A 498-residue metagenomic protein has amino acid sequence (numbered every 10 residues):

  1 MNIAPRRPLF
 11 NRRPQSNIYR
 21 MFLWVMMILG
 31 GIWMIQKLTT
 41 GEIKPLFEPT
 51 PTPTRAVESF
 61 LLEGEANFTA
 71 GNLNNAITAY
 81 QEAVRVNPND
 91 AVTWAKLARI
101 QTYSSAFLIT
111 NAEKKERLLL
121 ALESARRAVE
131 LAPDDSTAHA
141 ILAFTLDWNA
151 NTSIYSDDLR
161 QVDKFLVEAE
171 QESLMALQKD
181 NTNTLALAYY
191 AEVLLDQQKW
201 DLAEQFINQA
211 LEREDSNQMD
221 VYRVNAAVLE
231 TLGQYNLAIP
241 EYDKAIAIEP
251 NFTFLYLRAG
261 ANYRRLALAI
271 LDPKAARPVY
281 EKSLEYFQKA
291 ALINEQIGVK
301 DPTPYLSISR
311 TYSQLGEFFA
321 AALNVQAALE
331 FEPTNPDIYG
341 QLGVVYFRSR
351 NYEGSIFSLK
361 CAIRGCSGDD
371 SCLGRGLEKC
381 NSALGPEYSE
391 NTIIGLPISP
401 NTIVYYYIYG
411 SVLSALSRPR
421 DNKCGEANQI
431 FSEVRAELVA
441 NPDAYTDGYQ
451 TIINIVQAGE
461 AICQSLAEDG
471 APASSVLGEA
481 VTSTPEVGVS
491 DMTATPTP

Functional and structural regions predicted by a protein language model:
R55-V86, A106-K114, S156-L159, L268 (+1 more regions): Alpha-helical segment of the N-proximal tetratricopeptide repeat
E58, V92, T137, F144 (+10 more regions): Start-of-helix register in tetratricopeptide repeats
E65, R99, Y103-A106, F144 (+10 more regions): Residue-level recognition of tetratricopeptide repeat
E82-R85, E123-E130, Q171-Q178, N208-R213 (+7 more regions): Conserved structural position within tetratricopeptide repeats
P88, P133, N181, D215-S216 (+7 more regions): Short coil turns that delineate tetratricopeptide repeat
K96, I141, Y189, R223-V224 (+5 more regions): Canonical tetratricopeptide repeat
